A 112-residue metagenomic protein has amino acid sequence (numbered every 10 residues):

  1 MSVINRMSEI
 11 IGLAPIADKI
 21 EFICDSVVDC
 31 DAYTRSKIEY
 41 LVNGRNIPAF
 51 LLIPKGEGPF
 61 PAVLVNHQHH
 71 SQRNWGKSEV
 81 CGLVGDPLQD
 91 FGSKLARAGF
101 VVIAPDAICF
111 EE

Functional and structural regions predicted by a protein language model:
M1-R6: Predominantly extracellular/luminal regions of secreted and cell-surface proteins, especially disulfide-bonded
M7-K19: Glycine-rich phosphate-binding loops of nucleotide-dependent enzymes
I16-G58: N-terminal cap/lid segment of alpha/beta-hydrolase-fold proteins
F22-C24, I38-Y40, L64, L95 (+1 more regions): Generic structural hydrophobic/aromatic packing signal, biased to beta-strands
A49, P59-H70: Short beta-strand element of the alpha/beta-hydrolase
G58-P59, A98: Residue-level preference for short coil/turn positions at secondary-structure junctions
N66-E112: Cap/lid segment of the alpha/beta-hydrolase catalytic domain
